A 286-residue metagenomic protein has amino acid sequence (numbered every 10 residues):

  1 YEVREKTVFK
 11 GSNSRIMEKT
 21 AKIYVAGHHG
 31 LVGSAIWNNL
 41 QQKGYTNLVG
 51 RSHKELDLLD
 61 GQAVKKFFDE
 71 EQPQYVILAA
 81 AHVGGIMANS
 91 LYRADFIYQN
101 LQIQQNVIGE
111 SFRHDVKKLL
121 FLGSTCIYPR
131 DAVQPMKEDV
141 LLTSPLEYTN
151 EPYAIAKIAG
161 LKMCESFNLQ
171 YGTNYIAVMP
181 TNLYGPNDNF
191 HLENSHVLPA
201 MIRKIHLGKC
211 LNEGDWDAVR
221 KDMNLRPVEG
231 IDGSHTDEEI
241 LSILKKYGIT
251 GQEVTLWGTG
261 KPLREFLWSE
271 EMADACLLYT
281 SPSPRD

Functional and structural regions predicted by a protein language model:
I23-N39: N-terminal Rossmann NAD(P)H-binding glycine-rich loop of SDR-like oxidoreductase domains
A26, R51, A79-A80, L119-S124 (+1 more regions): SDR active-site strand-loop-helix element
N47-A63: Adenosine-cofactor binding site in Rossmann-like domains, unifying the SAM/SAH pocket of S-adenosylmethionine-dependent
Q62-L101: NAD(P)H-binding glycine-rich loop region in Rossmannoid oxidoreductase-like domains and their noncatalytic homologs
Q105-N150, I176, N189: Conserved Rossmann-fold NAD(P)-dependent oxidoreductase catalytic core, especially the SDR/UDP-sugar
D131-D139, E165-L278: NAD(P)-dependent short-chain dehydrogenase/reductase
A156: Active-site helix of classical SDR
Y279-D286: Conserved small/polar residues in nucleotide/adenosyl-binding loops
